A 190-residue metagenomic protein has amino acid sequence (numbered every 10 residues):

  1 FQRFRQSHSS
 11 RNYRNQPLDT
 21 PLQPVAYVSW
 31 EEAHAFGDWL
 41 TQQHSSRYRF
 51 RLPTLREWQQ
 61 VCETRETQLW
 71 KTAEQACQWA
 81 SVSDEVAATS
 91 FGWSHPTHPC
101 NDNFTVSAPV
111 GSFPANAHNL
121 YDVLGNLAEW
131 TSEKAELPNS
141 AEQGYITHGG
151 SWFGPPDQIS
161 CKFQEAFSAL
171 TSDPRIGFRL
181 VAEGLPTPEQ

Functional and structural regions predicted by a protein language model:
F1-N12, P24-E31, T41, G125 (+1 more regions): A short glycine-rich, aromatic-capped structural motif
R3, P155-Q158, P188-E189: Short, solvent-exposed loop/turn elements at domain surfaces
Q16-D19, Y27-E165, S172-P174: Functional-site microenvironments in short loops/helix caps that host divalent-cation chemistry
I146, E189-Q190: Short, well-ordered strand-loop elements centered on a beta-strand within folded domains, enriched for acidic residues
F167-A169, T187-P188: Solvent-exposed, well-ordered amphipathic alpha-helical segments that flank/support binding or catalytic loops
P174-P188: Short, structured beta-strand segments at or near domain termini in extracellular proteins/domains
